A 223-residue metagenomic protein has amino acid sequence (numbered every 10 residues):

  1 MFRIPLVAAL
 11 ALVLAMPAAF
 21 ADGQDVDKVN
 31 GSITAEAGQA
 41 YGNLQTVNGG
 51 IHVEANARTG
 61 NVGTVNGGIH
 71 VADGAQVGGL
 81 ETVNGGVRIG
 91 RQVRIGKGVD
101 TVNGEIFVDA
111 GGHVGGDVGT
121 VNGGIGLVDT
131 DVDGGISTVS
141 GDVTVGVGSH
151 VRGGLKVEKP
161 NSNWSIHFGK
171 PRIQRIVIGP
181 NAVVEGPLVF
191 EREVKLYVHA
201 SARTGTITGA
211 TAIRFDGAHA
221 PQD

Functional and structural regions predicted by a protein language model:
M1-D223: Intrinsically disordered, low-complexity terminal regions
